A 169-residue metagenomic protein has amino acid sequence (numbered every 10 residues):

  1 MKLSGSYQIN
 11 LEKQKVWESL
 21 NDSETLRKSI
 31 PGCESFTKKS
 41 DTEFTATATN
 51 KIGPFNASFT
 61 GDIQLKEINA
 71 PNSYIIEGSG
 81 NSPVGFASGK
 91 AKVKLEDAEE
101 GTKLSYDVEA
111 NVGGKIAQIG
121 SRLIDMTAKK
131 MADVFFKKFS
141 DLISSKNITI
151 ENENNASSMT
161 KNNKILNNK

Functional and structural regions predicted by a protein language model:
M1-T47, S157-K169: Hydrophobic ligand-binding cavity/cleft-lining segments
K2-S6, E43, S58-T60, S73 (+2 more regions): Intrinsic-disorder/low-complexity, polar/charged segments enriched in Ser/Thr/Lys/Arg/Asp/Glu/Gln
G5, E34, G61-E67, G89-D97: Hydrophobic/aromatic beta-strand elements that line small-molecule binding cavities or substrate pockets in beta-rich
I9, N50-P54, N69, S82-V84 (+1 more regions): A generic beta-sheet turn/junction motif
V16-L20, L26, L65, Y106 (+1 more regions): Hydrophobic pocket/interface hotspot
T37-S79: Glycine-rich portal/gate segments that line the openings of hydrophobic small-molecule binding cavities
G80-M126: Beta-strand/loop substructures that line and gate deep hydrophobic ligand-binding cavities in soluble
K115-N154: A conserved amphipathic terminal alpha-helix motif
